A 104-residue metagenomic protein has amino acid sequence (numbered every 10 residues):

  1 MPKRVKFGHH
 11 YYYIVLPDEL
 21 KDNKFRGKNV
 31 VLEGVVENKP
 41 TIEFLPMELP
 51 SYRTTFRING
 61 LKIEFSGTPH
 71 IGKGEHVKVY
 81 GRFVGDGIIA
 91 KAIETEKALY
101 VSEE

Functional and structural regions predicted by a protein language model:
M1-E104: OB-fold and OB-like single-stranded nucleic-acid-recognition modules and their adjacent interaction interfaces
